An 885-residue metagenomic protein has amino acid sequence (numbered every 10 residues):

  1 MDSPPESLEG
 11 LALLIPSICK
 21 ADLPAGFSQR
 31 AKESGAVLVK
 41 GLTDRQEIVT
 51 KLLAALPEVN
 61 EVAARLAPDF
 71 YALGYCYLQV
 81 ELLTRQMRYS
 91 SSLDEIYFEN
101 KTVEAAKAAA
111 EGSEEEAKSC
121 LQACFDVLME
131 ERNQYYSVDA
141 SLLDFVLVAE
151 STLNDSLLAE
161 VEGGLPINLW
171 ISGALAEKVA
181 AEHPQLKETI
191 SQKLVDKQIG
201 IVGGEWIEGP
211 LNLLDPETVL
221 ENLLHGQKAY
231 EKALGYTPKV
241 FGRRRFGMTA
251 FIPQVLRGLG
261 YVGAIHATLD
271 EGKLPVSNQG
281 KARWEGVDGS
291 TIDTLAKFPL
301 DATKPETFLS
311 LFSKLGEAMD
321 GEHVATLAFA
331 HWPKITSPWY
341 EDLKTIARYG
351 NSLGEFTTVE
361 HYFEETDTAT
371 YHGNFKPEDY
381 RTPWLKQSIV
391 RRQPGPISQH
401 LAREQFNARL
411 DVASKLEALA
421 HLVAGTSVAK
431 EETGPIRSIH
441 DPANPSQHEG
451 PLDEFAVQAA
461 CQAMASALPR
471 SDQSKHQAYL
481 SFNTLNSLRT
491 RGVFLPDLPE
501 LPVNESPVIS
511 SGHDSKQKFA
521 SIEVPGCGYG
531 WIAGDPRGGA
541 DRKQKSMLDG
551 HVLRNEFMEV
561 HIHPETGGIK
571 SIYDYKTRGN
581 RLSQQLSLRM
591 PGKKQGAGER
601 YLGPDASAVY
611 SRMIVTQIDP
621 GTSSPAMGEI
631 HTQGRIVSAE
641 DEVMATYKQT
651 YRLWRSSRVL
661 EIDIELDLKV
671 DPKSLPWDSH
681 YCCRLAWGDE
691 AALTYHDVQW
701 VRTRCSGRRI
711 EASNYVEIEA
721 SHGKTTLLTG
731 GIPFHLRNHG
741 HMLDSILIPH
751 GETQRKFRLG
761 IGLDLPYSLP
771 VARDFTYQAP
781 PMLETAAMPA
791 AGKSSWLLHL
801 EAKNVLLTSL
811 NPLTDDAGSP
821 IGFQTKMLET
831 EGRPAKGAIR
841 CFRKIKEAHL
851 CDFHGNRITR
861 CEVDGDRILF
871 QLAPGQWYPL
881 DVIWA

Functional and structural regions predicted by a protein language model:
M1, P5-E9, V219-G258, L311-L327 (+1 more regions): CE4/NodB-like, metal-dependent polysaccharide N-deacetylase domain that modifies extracellular/periplasmic N-acetylated
M1-S151, N278-S474, L480-T484, L498 (+4 more regions): Active-site and substrate-binding clefts of carbohydrate-active enzymes
E9-L11, G163-N168, D196-G200, L234-P238 (+4 more regions): Loop/turn elements at helix/coil->beta-strand transitions in domains of secreted/extracellular proteins
L121, F125-E182, G568: Hydrophobic alpha-helical membrane-insertion signals
T152-G164, E177-P238, A250-G258, G263-A264 (+2 more regions): Catalytic alpha-helical scaffold of carbohydrate-active enzymes acting on polysaccharides/glycoconjugates
I171-L175, E205, F241-T249, A267-K273 (+1 more regions): Short, solvent-exposed turn/loop segments enriched in Gly/Ser/Thr/Pro and often Arg
G209-E231, A296-G316, G628: Alpha-helical scaffold elements lining the catalytic groove of polysaccharide deacetylases
I252-L259, I265, E271, G280-K281 (+4 more regions): C-terminal (or distal) subdomains of carbohydrate-active enzymes
